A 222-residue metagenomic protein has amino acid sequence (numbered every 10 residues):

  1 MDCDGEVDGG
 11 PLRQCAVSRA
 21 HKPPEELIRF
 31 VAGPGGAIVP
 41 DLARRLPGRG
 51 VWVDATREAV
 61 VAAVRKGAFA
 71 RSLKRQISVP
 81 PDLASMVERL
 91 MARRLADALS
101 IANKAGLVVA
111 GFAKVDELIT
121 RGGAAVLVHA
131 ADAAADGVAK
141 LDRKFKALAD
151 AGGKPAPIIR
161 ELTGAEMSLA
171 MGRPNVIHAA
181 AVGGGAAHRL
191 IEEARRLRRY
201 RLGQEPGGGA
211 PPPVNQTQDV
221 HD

Functional and structural regions predicted by a protein language model:
M1-G67, R71-R75: N-terminal cysteine/histidine-rich coordination modules
A20, T120, F145-K154, G172: Arginine/glycine-rich "motif VI" loop of SF2 helicases in the C-terminal RecA-like domain
R49-G50, A105-G106, A124-V126, G152-P157 (+1 more regions): Short active-site oxyanion
E58-G137: Extended interfacial segments that mediate partner engagement and assembly in macromolecular machines
A125-V126, A133-K140, D150-R160: A solvent-exposed beta-alpha-beta segment
D142-A147, R195-R196: Short, solvent-exposed amphipathic alpha-helical segments in soluble enzyme and RNA/protein-processing domains
I158-P212: Helix-rich interaction surfaces within compact, conserved domain-sized segments that mediate assembly or partner
G209-D222: Charge-patterned, long linear interaction tracts outside catalytic cores
